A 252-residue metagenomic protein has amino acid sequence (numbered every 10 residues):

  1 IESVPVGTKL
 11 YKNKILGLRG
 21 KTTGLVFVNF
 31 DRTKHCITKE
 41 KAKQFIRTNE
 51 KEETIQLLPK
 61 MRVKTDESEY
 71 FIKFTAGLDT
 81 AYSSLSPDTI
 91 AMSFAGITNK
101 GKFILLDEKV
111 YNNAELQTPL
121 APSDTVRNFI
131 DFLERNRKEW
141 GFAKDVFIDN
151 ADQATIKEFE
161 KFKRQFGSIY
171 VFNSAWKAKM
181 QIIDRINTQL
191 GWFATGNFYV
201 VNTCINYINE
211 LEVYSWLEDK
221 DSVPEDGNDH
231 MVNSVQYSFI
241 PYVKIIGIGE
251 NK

Functional and structural regions predicted by a protein language model:
I1-A81, P87-T89: ATPase catalytic-site recognition across NTP-hydrolyzing enzymes
E69, S86, T98-F103: Short, solvent-exposed loop/turn segments that connect beta-strands within catalytic domains and beta-strand-rich
K73, I90, K144, V232: Residue-level detector of short, conserved catalytic/binding motifs and their immediate flanks
D88, T125, T155, H230-S234: Catalytic-loop motifs flanking and including active-site residues across diverse enzymes
I90-G96, Q236: Short beta-strand scaffold segments in enzyme catalytic cores
S93, K100-P224, I245-I246: Mg2+-dependent endonuclease catalytic cores in nucleic-acid-processing enzymes, primarily RNase H-like
S222-N251: Acidic, Mg2+-coordinating catalytic module of metal-dependent nucleases/exonucleases that use a two-metal-ion mechanism
